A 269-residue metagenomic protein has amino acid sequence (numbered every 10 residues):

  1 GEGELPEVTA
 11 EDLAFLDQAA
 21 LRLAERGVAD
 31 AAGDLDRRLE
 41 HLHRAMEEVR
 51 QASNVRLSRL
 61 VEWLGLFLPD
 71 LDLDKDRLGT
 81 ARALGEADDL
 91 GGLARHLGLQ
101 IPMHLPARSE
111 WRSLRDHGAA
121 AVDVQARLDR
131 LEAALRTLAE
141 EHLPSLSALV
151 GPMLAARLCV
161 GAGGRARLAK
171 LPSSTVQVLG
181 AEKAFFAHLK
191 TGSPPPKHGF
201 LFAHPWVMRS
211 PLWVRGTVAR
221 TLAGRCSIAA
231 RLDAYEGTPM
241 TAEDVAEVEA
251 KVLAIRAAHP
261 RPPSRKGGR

Functional and structural regions predicted by a protein language model:
G1-K75: Phosphate- and other anionic-substrate recognition elements at nucleic-acid/protein interfaces
R26, K75-L90: Core structural elements
H43, D129-L149, L154, V160-R167 (+2 more regions): Extended, structured, electrostatic nucleic-acid-contact surfaces
E47, Q51-N54, S58, R115-D129 (+3 more regions): Generic structural signal for well-ordered, non-transmembrane alpha-helical segments in soluble/cytosolic regions
G85-P102, P106: Long, charge-rich alpha-helical interaction segments
L99-M153: Helix-hairpin-helix/helix-loop-helix acidic hairpins
V160-Y235: Phosphate-backbone recognition surface of nucleic-acid-processing proteins
V207-G216, R220-R269: Low-complexity, acidic/Ser/Thr- and charged residue-rich accessory regions of DNA metabolism proteins
